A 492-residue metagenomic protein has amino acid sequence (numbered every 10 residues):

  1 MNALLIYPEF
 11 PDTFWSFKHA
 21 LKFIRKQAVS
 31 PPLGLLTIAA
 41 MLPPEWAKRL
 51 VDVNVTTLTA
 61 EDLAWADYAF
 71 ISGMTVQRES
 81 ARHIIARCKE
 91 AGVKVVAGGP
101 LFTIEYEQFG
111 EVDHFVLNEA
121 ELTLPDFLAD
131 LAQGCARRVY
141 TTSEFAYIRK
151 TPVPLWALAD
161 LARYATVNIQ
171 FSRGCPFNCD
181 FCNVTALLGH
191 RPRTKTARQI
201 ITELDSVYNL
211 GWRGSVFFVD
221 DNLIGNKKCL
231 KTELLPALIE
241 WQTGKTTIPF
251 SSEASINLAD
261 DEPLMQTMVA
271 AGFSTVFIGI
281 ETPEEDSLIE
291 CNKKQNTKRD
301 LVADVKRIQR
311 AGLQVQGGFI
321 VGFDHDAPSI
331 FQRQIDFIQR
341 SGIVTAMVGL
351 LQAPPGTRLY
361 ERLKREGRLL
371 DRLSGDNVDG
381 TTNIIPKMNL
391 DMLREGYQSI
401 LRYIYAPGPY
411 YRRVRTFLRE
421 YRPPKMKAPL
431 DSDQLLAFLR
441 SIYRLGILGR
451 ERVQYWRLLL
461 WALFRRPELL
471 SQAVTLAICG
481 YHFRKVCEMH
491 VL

Functional and structural regions predicted by a protein language model:
M1-W212: Acidic, low-complexity intrinsically disordered segments
N2-L5, D12, A47, D62 (+3 more regions): Radical SAM enzyme core and accessory elements
L5, I71, F218-D220, I278 (+1 more regions): Conserved beta-strand positions
F10-S16, I104-E107, N226-K228, D286-C291 (+3 more regions): Flexible glycine/acidic-rich beta-alpha junction loops that bind and position SAM and/or redox cofactors in anaerobic
T37-M41, A237, S399: Amphipathic alpha-helical segments that form well-ordered structural scaffolds and often line/cohere around active
E45, A91, F127-G134, P154 (+10 more regions): Phosphate/oxyanion-binding loops and surfaces in catalytic or ligand/nucleic-acid-binding neighborhoods
E107-D126, T267-T275, R333-V348: Structural recognition of alpha->loop->beta junctions
P152-Q316, F323-D336, K364: Radical SAM [4Fe-4S] cluster-binding motif and immediate context
